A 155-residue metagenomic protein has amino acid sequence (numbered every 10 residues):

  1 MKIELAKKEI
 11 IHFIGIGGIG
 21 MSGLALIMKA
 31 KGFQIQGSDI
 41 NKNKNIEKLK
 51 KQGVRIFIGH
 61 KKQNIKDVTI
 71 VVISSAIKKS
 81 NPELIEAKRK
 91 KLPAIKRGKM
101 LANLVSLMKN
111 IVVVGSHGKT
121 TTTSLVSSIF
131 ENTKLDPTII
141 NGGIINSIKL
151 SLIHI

Functional and structural regions predicted by a protein language model:
M1-N45, K50-F57, T69-V71, R89-L92: ATP-dependent carboxylate-amine ligase
I3-E4, I27-F33, K50, Q63-K66 (+1 more regions): Phosphate-binding loop of NTP-binding sites
F57, I153-H154: Short intrinsically disordered, low-complexity coil segments enriched in acidic
